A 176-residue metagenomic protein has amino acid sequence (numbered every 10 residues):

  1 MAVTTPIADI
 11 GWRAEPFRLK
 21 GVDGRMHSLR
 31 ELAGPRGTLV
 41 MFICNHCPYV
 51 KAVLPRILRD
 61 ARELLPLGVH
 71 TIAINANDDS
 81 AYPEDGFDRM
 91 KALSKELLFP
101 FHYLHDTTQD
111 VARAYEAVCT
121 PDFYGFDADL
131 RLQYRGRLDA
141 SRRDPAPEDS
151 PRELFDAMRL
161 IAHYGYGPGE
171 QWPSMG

Functional and structural regions predicted by a protein language model:
M1-E170: Chalcogenol-based redox active-site neighborhoods
E170-G176: Periplasmic c-type cytochrome electron-transfer domains
